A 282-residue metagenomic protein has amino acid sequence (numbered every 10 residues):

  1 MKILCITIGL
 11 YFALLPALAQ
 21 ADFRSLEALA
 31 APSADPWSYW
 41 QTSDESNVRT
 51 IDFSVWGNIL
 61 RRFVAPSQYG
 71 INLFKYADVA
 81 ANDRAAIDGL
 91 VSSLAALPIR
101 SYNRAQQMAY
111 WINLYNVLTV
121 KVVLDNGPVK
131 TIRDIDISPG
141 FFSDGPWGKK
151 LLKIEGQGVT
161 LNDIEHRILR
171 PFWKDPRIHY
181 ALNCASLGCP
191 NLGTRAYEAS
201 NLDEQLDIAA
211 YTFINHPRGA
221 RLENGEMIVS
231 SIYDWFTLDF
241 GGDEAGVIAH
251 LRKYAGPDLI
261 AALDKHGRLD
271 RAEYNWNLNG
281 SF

Functional and structural regions predicted by a protein language model:
C5-L15: Bacterial N-terminal signal peptides
A17-Q20: Sec/Tat signal peptide C-region and signal peptidase I cleavage site
D22-I112, N116-F282: Interaction/scaffold regions that mediate signaling and macromolecular assembly across diverse proteins
